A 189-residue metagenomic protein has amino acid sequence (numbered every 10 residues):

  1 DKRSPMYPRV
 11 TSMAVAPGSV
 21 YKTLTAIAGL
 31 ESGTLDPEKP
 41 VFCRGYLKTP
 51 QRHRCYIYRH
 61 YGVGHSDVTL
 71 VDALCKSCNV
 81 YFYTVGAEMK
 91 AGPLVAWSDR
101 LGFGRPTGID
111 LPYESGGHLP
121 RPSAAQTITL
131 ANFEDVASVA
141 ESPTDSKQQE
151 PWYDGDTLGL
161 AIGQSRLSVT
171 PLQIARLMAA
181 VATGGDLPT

Functional and structural regions predicted by a protein language model:
D1-S19, L24-T189: Beta-lactam-recognizing serine transpeptidase/beta-lactamase-like catalytic domain environment
